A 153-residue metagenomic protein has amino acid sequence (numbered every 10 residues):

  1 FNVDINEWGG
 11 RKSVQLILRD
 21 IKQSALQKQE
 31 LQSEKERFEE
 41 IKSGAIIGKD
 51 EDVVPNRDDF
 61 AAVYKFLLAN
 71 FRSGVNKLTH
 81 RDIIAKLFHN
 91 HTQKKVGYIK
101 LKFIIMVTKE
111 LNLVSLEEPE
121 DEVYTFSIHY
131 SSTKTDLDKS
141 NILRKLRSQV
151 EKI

Functional and structural regions predicted by a protein language model:
N2-I153: Acidic, two-metal ion nucleic-acid-processing modules in DNA metabolism proteins
